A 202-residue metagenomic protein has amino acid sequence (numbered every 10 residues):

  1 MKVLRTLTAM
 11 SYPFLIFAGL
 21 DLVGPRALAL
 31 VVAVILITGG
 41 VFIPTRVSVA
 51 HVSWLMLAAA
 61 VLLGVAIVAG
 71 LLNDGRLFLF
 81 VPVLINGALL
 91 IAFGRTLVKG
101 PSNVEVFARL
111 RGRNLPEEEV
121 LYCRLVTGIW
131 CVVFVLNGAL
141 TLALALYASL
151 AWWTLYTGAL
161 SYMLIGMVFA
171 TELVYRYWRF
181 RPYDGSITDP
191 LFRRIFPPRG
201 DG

Functional and structural regions predicted by a protein language model:
M1-A9: N-terminal membrane topogenic signal
S11-L15, V65, I85-A92, V133-L140 (+1 more regions): Membrane-embedded alpha-helical transmembrane segments of multi-pass integral membrane proteins
I16-A29, V41-A50, L72: Short, hydrophobic transmembrane alpha-helix segments
A29-T38, V81-N86, T157-Y162: Hydrophobic core segments of alpha-helical transmembrane domains in multi-pass membrane proteins
V41, T96-V106, F134-L144: Alpha-helical transmembrane segments in multipass membrane proteins, preferentially the mid-helix core
P44-I85, V135, A139-L146: Long, highly hydrophobic alpha-helical transmembrane signal-anchor segments
D74-W130: Membrane-proximal helix-loop-helix units in multi-pass membrane proteins
P116-G202: C-terminal membrane-adjacent module
